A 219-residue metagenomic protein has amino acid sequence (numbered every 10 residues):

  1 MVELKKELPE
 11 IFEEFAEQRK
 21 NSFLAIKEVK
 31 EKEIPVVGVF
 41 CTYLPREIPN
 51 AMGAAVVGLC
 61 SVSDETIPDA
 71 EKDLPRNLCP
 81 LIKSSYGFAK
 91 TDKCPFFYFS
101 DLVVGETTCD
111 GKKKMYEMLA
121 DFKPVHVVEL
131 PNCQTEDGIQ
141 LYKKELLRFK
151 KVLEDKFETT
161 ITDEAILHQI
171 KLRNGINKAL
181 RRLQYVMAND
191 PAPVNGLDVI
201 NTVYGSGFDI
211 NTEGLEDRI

Functional and structural regions predicted by a protein language model:
M1-P35, L147, K151-I219: A charged, amphipathic alpha-helical module
V36-K93, D101, T108, M115: An N-terminal, globular interaction/scaffold subdomain
G38-V39, V56-G58, V104-G105, H126-E129 (+1 more regions): A structural signal for short, well-ordered beta-strand segments and their strand-loop junctions that often border
F40, K144, D217: Conserved active-site and cofactor/substrate-binding residues in soluble primary-metabolism enzymes
D64-P68, C133-E136, R173: Short gly/pro/ser/thr-enriched loop/turn and capping motifs at secondary-structure boundaries
Y86-D155: Acidic/His-rich segments in extracytoplasmic proteins that coordinate ligands and/or metal ions
